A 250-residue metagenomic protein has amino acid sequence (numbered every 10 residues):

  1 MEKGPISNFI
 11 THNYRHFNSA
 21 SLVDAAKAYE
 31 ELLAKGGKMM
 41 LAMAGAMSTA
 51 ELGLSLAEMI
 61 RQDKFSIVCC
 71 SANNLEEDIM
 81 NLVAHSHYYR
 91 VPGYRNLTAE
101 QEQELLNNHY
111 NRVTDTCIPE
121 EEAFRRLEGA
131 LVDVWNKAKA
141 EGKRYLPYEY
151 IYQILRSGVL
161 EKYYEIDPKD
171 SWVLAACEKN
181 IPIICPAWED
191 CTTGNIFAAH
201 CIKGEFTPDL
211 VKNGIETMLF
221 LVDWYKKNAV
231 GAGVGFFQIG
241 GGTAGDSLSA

Functional and structural regions predicted by a protein language model:
M1-M43, T49-A250: Conserved catalytic alpha/beta core of Sir2/sirtuin-type deacylases, generalized to analogous enzyme cores that bind
